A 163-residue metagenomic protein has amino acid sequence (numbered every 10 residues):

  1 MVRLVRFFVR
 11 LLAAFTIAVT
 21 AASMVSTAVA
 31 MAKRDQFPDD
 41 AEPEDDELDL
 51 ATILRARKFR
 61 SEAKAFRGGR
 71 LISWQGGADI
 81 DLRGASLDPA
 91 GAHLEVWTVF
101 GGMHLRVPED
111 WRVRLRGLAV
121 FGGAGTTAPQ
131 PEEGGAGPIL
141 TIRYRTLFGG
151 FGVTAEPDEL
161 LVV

Functional and structural regions predicted by a protein language model:
M1-V163: Short amphipathic, positively biased membrane-proximal segments that drive organelle/inner-membrane targeting
